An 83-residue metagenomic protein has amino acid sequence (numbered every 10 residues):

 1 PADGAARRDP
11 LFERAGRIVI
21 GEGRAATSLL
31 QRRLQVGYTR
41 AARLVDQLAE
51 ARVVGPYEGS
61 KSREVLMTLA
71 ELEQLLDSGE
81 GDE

Functional and structural regions predicted by a protein language model:
P1-E83: Terminal-proximal interaction/regulatory segments of ATP-powered molecular machines
